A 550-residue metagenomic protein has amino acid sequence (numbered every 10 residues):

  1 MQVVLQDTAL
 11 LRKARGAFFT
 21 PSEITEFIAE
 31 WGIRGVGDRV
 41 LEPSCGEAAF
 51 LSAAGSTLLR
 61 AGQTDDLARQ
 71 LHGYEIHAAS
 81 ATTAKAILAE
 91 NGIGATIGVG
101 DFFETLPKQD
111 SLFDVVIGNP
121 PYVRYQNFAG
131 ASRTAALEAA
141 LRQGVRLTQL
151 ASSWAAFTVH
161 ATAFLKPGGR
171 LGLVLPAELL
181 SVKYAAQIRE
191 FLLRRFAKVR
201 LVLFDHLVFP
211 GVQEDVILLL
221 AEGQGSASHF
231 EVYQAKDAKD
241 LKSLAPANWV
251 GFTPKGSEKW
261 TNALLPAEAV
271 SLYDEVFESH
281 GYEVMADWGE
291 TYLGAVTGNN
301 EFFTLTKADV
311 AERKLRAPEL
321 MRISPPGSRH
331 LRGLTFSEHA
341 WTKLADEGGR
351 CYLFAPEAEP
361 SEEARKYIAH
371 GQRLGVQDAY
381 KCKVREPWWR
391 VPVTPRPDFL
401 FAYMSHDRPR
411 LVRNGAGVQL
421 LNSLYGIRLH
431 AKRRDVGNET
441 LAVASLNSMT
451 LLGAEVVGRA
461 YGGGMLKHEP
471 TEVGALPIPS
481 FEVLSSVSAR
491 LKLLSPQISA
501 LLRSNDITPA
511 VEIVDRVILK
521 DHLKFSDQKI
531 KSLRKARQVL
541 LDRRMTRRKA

Functional and structural regions predicted by a protein language model:
M1-R34: S-adenosyl-L-methionine
K13-A14, T20-F27, C45-S52, A68 (+3 more regions): Signature of N6-adenine DNA methyltransferases within the class I
G32, L58-G62, L88, L106 (+1 more regions): Active-site catalytic pocket residues across diverse enzymes, especially alpha/beta-hydrolases
G37-S44: Conserved class I S-adenosyl-L-methionine
D38, D114, D398: Conserved acidic residues
C45, S257-A263, A267-F303, E482-A550: Non-catalytic DNA-recognition/assembly elements of restriction-modification systems
S56-Q70: Conserved S-adenosyl-L-methionine
V270-L484, L493: Polybasic, glycine- and aromatic-enriched phosphate-binding surface used to engage nucleic acids
